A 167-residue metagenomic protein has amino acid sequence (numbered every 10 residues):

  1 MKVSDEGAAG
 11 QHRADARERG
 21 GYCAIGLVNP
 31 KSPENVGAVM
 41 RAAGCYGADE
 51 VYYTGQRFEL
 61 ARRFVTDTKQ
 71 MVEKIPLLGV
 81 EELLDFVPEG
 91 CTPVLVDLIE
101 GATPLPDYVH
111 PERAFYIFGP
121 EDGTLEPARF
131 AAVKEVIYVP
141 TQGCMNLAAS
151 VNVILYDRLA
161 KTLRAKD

Functional and structural regions predicted by a protein language model:
K2-L98, L159-T162: RNA substrate-binding interface of SAM-dependent RNA methyltransferases
E34-N35, T103, L125, M145-N146: Residues that form or flank phosphate/diphosphate-binding pockets in enzymes that use nucleotide phosphates
C45, R129-D167: Structured adenosyl-cofactor binding patch, chiefly the S-adenosyl-L-methionine
Q56-F58, E121-G123, P140-M145: Short, acidic/turn-prone active-site loops that include or flank metal/cofactor- and phosphate-binding residues
R62-T66, P106-Y108, A149-S150: Short secondary-structure transition/capping segments
K69-Q70, P76-L77, H110, F130 (+1 more regions): Short capping/connector residues at structural and topological boundaries
G90-V94, P111, N152-I154: Short, surface-exposed amphipathic charged segments that create phosphate/polyanion-binding patches used for binding
I99-V139: Active-site/ligand-binding-proximal alpha/beta "capping" segment
